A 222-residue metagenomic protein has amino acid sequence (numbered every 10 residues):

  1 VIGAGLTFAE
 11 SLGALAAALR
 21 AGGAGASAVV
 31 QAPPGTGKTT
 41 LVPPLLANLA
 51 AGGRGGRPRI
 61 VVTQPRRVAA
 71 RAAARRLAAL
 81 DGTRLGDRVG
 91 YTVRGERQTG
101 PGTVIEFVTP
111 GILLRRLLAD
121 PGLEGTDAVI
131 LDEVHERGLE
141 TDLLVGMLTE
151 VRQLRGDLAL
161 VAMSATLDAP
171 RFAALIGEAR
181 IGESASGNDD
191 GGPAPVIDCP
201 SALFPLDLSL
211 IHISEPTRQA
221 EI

Functional and structural regions predicted by a protein language model:
V1-L210, S214: P-loop NTPase motor module signature
E215-R218, I222: Positively charged, low-complexity/disordered segments
